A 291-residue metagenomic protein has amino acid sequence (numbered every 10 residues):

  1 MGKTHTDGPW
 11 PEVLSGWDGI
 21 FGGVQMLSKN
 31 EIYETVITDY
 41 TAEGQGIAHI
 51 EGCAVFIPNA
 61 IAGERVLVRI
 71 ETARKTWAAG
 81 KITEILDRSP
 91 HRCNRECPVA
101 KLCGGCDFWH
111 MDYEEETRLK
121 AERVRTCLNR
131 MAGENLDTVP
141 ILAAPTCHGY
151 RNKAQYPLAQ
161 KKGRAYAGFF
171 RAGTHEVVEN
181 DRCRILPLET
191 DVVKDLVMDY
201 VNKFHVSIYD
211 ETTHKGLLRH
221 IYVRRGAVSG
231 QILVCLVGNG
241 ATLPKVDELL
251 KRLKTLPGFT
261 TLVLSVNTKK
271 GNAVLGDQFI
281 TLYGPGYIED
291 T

Functional and structural regions predicted by a protein language model:
G2-K3, E12, Q25: Charged/polar low-complexity intrinsically disordered segments
F21-T291: Accessory RNA-recognition modules of RNA-modification enzymes
